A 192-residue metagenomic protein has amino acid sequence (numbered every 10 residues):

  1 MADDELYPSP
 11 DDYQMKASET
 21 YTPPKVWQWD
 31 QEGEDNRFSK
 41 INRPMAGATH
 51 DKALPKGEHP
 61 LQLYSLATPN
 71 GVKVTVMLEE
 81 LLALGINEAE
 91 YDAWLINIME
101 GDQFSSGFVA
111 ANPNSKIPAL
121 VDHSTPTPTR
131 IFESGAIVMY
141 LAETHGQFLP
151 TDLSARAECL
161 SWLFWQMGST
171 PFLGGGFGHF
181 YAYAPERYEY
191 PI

Functional and structural regions predicted by a protein language model:
A2-P191: GST-like domain detector, emphasizing the conserved glutathione-binding G-site in the N-terminal thioredoxin-like
